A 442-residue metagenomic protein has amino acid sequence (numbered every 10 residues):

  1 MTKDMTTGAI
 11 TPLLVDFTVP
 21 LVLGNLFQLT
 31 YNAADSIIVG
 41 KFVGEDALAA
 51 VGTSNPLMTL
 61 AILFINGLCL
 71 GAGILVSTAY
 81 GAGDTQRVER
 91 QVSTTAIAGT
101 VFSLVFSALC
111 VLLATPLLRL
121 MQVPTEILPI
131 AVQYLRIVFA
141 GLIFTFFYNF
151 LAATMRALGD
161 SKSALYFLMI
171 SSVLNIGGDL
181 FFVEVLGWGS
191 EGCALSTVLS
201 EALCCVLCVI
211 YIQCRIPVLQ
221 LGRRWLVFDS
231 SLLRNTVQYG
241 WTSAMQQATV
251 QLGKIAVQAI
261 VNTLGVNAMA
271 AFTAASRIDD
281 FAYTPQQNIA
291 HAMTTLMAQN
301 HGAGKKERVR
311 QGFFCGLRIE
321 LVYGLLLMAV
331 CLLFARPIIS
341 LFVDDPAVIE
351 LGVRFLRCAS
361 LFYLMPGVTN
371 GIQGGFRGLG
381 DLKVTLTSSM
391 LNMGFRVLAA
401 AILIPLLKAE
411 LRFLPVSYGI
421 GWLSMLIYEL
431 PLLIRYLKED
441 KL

Functional and structural regions predicted by a protein language model:
M1-T18, V76-G141, V185-W241, M297-F362 (+1 more regions): Short alpha-helical transmembrane segments in multi-pass integral membrane proteins
T7, T11-T30, A34, L57-F64 (+7 more regions): Residue-level signal for short hydrophobic patches within transmembrane helices of multi-pass membrane transporters
D16-D35, I137, S171, S200-C204 (+3 more regions): Transmembrane helical elements of multi-pass membrane transporters/channels
V22, L26, T30, A34 (+21 more regions): Generic alpha-helical transmembrane segments of integral inner-membrane proteins, especially permease/transport modules
L26, T30-A49, L118-T125, F181-W188 (+5 more regions): Helix-terminus/linker motif at the lipid-water interface of multi-pass membrane proteins
V39-T59, E126-I130, S190-C193, L232-Y239 (+6 more regions): Interfacial/gating helices of multi-pass transporter permease domains
L48-A108, T145-A164, A271-A335, P366-G380 (+1 more regions): Small-residue-rich hydrophobic transmembrane alpha-helices
C69, I137-R156, A164-S172, C193-C208 (+4 more regions): Short runs within selected transmembrane alpha-helices of multi-pass transporters and secretion channels
